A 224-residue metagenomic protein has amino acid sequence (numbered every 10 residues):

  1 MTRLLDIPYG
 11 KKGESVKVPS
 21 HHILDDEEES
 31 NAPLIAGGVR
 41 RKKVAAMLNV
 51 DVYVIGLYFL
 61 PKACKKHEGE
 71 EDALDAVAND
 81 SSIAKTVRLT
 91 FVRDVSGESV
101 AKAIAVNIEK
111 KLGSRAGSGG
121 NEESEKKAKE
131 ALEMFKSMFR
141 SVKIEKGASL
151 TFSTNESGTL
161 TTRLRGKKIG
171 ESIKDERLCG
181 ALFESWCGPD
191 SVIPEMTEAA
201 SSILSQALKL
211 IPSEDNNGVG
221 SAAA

Functional and structural regions predicted by a protein language model:
M1-L164, K168-A224: Terminal leader/tail segments of proteins
